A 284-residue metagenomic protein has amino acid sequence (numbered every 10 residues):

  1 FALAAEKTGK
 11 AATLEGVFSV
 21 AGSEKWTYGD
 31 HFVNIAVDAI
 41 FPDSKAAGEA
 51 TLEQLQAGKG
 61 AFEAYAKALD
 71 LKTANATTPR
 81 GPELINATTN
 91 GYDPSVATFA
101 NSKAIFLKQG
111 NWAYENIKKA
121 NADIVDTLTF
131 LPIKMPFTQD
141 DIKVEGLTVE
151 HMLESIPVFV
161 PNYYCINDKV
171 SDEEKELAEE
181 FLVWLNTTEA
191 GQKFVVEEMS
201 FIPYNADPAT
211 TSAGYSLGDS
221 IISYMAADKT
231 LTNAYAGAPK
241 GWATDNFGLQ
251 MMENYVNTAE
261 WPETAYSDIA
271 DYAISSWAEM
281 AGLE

Functional and structural regions predicted by a protein language model:
F1-A50: Extracytoplasmic/periplasmic solute-binding protein
A2-K7, Y92-L107, N257: Short helices/loops that flank or line small-molecule/ion binding pockets
L3-G22, T187-E198, E279-E284: Bilobed periplasmic-binding protein-like "clamshell/Venus-flytrap" ligand-binding domains
G9-K10, A39-Y65, A120, M135-S155 (+1 more regions): Short, solvent-exposed loop/beta-turn-alpha elements that line the ligand-binding surface or hinge of extracytoplasmic
A47-T89: Glycine-centered hinge/linker elements that transmit conformational signals in sensory and ligand-binding systems
I105-G110, T129: Paired acidic/hydrophobic, glycine-rich loop segments that form the ligand-binding mouth/hinge of periplasmic-binding
N121-S200: Extracytoplasmic/periplasmic substrate-recognition and gating elements
G191-Q192, Y204-A213, S223-E284: Conserved C-terminal helix/tail region of periplasmic/extracytoplasmic solute-binding proteins
